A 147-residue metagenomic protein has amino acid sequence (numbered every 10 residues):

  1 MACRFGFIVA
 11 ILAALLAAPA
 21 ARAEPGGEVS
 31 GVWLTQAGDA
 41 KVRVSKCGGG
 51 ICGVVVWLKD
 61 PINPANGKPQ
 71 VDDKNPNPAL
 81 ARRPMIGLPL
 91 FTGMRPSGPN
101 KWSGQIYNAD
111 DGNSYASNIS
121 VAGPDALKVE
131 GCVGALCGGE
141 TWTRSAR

Functional and structural regions predicted by a protein language model:
M1-F5: Positively charged n-region of N-terminal signal peptides that target proteins for export
G6-A17: Bacterial N-terminal signal peptides
A21-V32, C137: N-terminal helix-cap/turn-to-beta initiation motif at the start of protein domains
V29-S30, Q36-D110, S114-S117: Central antiparallel beta-sheet cores of small beta-barrel/beta-sandwich binding domains
C47, A122-G123: Structural motif
P78-A79, A126-G134: Short aromatic-glycine motifs in intrinsically disordered, low-complexity regions
G98, G123-D125: Residue-level recognition of beta-strand termini and adjacent short loop/turns
P124, V133-R147: Edge beta-strand at a domain terminus
